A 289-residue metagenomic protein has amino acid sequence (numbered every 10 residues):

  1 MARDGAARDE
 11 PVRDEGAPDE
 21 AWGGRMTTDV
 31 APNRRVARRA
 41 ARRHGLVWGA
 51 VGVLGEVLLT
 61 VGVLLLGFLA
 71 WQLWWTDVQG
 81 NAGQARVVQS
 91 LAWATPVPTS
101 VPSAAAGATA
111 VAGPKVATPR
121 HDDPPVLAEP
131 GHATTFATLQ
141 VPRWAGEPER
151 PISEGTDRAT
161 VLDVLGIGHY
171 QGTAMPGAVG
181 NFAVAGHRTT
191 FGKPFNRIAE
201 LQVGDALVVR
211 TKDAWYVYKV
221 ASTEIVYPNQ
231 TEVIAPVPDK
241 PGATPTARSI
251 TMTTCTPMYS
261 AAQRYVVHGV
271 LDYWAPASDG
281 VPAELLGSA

Functional and structural regions predicted by a protein language model:
M1-V51: Terminal targeting segments of Actinobacterial cell-envelope proteins
R8-R13, A17-D19, M26-T27, L58 (+4 more regions): Polar low-complexity intrinsically disordered regions enriched in Ser/Thr and small residues
L46-V53, T60-A289: Solvent-exposed, non-transmembrane regions of membrane-associated and secreted proteins
